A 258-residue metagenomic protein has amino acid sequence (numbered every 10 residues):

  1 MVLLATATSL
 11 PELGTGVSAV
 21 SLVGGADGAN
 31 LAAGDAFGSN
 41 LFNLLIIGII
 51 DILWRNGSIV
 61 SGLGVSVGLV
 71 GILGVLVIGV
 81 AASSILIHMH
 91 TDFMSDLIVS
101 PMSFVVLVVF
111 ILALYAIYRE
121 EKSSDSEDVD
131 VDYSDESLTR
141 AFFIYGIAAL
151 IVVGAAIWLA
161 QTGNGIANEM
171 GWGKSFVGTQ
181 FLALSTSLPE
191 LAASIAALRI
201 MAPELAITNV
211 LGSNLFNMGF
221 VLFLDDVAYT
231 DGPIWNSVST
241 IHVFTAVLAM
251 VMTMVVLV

Functional and structural regions predicted by a protein language model:
M1-V258: Hydrophobic alpha-helical segments, chiefly the membrane-spanning helices and signal/signal-anchor peptides
